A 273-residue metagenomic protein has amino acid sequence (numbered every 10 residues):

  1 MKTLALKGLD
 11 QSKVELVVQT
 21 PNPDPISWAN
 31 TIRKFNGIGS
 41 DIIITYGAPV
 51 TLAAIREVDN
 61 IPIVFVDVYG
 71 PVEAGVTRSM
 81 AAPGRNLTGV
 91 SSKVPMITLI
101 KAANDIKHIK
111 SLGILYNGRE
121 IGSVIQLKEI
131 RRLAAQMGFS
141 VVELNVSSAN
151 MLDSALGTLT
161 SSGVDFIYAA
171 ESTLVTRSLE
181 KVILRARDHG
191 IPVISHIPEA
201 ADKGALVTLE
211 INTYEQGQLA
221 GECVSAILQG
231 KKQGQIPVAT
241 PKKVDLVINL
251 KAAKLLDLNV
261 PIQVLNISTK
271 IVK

Functional and structural regions predicted by a protein language model:
M1-K273: Short hydrophobic alpha-helices and adjacent helix-cap/hinge residues
